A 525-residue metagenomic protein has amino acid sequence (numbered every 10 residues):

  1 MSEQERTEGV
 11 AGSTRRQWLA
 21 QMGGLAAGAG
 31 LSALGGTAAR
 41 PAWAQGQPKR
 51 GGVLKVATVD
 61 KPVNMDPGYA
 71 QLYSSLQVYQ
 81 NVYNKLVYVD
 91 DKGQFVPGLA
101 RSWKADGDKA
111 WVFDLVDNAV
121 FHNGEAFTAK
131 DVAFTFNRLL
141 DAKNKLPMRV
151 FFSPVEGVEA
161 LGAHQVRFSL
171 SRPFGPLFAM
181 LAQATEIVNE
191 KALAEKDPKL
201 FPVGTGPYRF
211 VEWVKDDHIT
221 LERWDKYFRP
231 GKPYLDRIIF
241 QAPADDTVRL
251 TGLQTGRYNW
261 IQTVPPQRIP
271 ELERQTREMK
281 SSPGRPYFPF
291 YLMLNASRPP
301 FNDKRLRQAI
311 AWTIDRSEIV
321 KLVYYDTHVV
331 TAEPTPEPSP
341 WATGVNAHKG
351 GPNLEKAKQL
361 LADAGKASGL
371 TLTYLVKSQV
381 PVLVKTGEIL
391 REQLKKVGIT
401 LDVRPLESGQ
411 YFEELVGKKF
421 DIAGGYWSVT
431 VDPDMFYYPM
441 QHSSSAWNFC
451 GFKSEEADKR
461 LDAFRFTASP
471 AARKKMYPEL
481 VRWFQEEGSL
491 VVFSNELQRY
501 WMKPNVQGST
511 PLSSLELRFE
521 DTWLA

Functional and structural regions predicted by a protein language model:
M1-A20, A26-S32, R40: N-terminal secretory signal peptides
A57-G107, N137, V203-T205: N-terminal lobe/hinge region of extracytoplasmic solute-binding protein
D90-Q94, F174, A179-P233, R237 (+3 more regions): Gly/Pro-rich hinge or "lid" segments in bacterial periplasmic/extracellular proteins
K104, D114, M148-K191, E212: Surface-exposed binding/hinge segments that line and control ligand-binding clefts or catalytic entry sites
K226-E271, P283, R391-E392, T400-D402: Ligand-site clamp/hinge motif
V329-D363, V380-L383: Structural transition elements
T400-Y411, V416, Y438-P504, A525: Extracytoplasmic/peripheral linker and loop segments enriched in polar/acidic and small residues with frequent Thr/Pro
M502-A525: Long beta-strand-rich cores associated with HINT superfamily self-processing modules
